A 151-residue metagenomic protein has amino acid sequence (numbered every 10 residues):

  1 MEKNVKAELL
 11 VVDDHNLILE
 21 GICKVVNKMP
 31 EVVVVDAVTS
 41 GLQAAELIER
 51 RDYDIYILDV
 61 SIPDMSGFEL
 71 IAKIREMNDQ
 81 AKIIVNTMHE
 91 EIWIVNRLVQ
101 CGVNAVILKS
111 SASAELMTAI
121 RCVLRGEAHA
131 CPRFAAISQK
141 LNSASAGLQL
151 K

Functional and structural regions predicted by a protein language model:
K6-I18, I22-V26, Y56: Conserved acidic segment of CheY-like receiver
D13, D59, T87: Active-site residues of response regulator receiver
E31-T39, L47: Short hydrophobic/Thr-rich beta-strand motif most characteristic of the beta2 strand and flanking loop of CheY-like
A37, I62-M65: Residue-level signal for the "D+5" position in two-component response regulator receiver
S40, S66-E69: Acidic catalytic/metal-coordinating carboxylates
D52-I57, I62: Active-site beta3 strand of CheY-like receiver
F68-Q80, Q100: Short amphipathic alpha-helix used as the core "switch/output" element in two-component signaling
W93-V99, N104, L108-K151: Short, flexible helix-to-coil linker/hinge segments that flank and couple to helix-turn-helix
